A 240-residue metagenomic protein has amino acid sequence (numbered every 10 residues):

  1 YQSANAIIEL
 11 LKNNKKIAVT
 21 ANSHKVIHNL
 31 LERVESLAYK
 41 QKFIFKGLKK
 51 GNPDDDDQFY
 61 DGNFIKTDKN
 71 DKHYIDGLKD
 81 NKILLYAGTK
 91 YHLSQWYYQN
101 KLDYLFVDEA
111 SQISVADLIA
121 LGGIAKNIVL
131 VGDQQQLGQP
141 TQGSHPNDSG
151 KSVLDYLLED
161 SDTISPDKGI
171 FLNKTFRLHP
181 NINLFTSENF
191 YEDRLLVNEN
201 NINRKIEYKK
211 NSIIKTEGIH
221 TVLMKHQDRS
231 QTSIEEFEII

Functional and structural regions predicted by a protein language model:
Q2-A6: Hydrophobic positions on the alpha1 helix immediately C-terminal to the Walker A/P-loop
K12-N14, N22-K25, Y91-V107, S111-I239: Conserved helicase motor core of SF1/SF2 NTP-dependent helicases
K16-Y104, P140-D148, I202-R204: Conserved P-loop NTPase motor core of helicases/translocases
